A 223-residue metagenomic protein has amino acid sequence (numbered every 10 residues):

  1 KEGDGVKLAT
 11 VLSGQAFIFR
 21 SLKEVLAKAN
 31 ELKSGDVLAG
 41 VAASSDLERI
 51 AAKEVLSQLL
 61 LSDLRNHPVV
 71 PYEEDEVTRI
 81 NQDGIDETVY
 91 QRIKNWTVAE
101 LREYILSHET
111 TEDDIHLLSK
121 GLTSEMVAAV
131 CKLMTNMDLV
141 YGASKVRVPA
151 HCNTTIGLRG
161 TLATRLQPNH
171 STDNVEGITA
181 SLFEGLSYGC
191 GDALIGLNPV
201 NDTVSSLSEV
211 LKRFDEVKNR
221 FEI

Functional and structural regions predicted by a protein language model:
K1-R147: Long, compositionally biased, glycine/small-hydrophobic-enriched stretches that function as flexible linkers, tethers
V89, G160-G177: Active-site mouth loops of central-metabolism enzymes
L118-T123, V130-M134, A193-F214: Glycine-rich, proline-tolerant flexible connector loops at the mouths of alpha/beta enzymes
M137-S144, A150, L158-T164, V204-I223: Alpha-helix-loop-beta-strand connector modules within alpha/beta enzyme cores
G185: Conserved, mostly hydrophobic/aromatic
